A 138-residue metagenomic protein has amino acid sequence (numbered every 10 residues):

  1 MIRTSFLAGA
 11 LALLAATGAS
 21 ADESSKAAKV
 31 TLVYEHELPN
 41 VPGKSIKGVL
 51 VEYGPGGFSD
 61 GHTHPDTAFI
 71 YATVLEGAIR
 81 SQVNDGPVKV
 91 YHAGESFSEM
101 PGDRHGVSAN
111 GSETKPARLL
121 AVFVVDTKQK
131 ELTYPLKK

Functional and structural regions predicted by a protein language model:
S5-A16: Bacterial N-terminal signal peptides
T17-E23: Sec/Tat signal peptide C-region and signal peptidase I cleavage site
S25-G61, T67, V122: A short glycine-rich, His/Asp/Glu-containing loop-to-beta-strand
L38, P42-G43, E52-G54, D85-G102: Short acidic-glycine-tyrosine-enriched beta hairpin
D60-P65, V83, V90, S108-G111: Short histidine-centered beta-strand/loop micro-motifs that create catalytic or ligand/metal-coordination sites
T67-G86, A93-E95: Glycine- and acidic-residue-biased ligand/ion/polar-headgroup-sensing regions
P87-V88, G102-Q129: Ligand-binding loop in jelly-roll beta-barrel domains
K130-K138: Short, low-complexity, Pro/Ser/Thr/Gly-rich segments in the mature regions of secreted, periplasmic
